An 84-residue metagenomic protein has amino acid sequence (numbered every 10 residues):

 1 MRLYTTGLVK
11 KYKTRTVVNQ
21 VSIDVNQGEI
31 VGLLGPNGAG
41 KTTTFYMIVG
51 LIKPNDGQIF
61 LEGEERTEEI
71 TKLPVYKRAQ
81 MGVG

Functional and structural regions predicted by a protein language model:
T14, V21, E29-I30: Conserved N-terminal flank of the Walker A/P-loop in ABC nucleotide-binding domains
G32, A79-G84: ABC nucleotide-binding domain signature
L34-P36: The feature captures the beta-strand-to-loop junction immediately N-terminal to the Walker
T42-T43: Conserved Walker
V49: Helix-to-loop junction immediately C-terminal to a conserved catalytic motif
Q58-M81: ABC ATPase NBD Q-loop/coupling interface
